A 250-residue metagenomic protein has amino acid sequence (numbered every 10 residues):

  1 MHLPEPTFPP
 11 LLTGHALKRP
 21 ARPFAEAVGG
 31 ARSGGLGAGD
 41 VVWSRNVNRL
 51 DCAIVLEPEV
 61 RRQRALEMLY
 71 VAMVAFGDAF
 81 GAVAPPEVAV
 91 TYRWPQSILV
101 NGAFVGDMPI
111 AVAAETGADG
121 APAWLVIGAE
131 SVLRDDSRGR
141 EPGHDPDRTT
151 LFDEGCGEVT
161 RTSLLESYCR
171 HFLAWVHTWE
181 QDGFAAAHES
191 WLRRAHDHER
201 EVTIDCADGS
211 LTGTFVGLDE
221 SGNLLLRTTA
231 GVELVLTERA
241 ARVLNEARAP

Functional and structural regions predicted by a protein language model:
M1-G37, R61-E67, V71-P85, A103-P250: Long, positively charged amphipathic alpha-helical accessory segments at protein N-termini or as interdomain linkers
G39-V41: Glycine-centered loop/turn motifs
W43-N46, T91-R93, D119, L218-D219: Short, ordered beta-strand-loop transition motifs
S44-P58, M68-M73: DPxDG-like acidic metal-binding loop motif
A53, P95-Q96, R148: Generic secondary-structure boundary/loop-capping signal
V90-G102, S131: Catalytic palm active-site di-aspartate
